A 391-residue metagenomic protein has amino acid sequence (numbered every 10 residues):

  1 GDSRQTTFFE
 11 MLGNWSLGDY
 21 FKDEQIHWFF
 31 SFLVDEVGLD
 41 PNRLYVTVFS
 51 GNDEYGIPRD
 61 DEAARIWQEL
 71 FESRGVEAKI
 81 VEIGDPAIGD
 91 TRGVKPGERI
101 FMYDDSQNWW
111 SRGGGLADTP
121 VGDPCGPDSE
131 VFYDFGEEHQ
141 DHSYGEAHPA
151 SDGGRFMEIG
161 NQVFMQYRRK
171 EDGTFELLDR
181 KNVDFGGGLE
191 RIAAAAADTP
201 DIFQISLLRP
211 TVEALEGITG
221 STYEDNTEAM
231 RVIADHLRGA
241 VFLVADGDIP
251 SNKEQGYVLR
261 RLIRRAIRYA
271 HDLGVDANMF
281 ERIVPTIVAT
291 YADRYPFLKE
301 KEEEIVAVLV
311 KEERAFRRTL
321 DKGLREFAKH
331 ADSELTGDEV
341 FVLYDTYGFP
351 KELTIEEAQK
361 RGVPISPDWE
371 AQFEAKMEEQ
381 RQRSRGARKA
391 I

Functional and structural regions predicted by a protein language model:
G1-I391: A glycine- and charged-residue-rich anion-binding loop/surface
